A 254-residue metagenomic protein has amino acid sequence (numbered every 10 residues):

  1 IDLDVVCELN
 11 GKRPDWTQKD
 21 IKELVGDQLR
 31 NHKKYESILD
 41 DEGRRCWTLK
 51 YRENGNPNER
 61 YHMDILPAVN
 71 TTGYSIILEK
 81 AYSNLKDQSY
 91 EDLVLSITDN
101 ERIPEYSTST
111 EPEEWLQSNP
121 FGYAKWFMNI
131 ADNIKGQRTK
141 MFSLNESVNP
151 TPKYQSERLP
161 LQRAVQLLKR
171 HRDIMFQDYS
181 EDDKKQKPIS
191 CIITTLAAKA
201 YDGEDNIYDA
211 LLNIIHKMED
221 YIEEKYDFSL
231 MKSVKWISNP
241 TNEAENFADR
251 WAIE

Functional and structural regions predicted by a protein language model:
I1-W16, H62-L66: Catalytic metal-binding acidic patch
D4, T48-K50, N129-N133: Flexible, surface-exposed loop/gating regions in the mature catalytic domains of secreted/periplasmic hydrolases
L9-R13, E53-G55, V69-S75, I174 (+1 more regions): Short loop/turn segments at secondary-structure transitions that flank enzyme active sites
P14-K19, N206: Short, conserved charged micro-motifs
K19-K80, E91-S118: Conserved catalytic core of two-metal-ion nucleotidyltransferases
K22-D27, Y82-L85, I214-M218: Amphipathic alpha-helical scaffolding segments
D99-Q162: Long, charge-rich alpha-helical interaction segments
E146-E254: Conserved nucleotidyltransferase catalytic core and NTase-mimicking acidic/glycine-rich helix/loop elements in nucleic
